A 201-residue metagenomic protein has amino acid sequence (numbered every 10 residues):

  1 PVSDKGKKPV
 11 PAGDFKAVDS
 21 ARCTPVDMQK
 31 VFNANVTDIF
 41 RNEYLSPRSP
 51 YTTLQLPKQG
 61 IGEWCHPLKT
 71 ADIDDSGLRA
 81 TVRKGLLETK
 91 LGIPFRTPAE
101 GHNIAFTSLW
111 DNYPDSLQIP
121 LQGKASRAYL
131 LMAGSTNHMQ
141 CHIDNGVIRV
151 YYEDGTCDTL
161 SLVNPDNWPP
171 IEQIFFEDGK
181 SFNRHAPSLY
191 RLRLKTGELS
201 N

Functional and structural regions predicted by a protein language model:
V2-N201: N-terminal/edge-of-domain interface segments
